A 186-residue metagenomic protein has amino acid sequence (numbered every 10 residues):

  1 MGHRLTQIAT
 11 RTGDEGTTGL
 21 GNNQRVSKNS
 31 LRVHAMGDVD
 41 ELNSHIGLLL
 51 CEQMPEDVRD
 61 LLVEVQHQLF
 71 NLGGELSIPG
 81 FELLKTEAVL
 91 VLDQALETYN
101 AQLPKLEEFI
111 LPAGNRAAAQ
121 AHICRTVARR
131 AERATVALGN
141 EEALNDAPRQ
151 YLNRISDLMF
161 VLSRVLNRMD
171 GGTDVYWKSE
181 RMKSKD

Functional and structural regions predicted by a protein language model:
M1-D186: Phosphate/pyrophosphate-binding loop motifs in nucleotide- or prenyl diphosphate-using proteins
